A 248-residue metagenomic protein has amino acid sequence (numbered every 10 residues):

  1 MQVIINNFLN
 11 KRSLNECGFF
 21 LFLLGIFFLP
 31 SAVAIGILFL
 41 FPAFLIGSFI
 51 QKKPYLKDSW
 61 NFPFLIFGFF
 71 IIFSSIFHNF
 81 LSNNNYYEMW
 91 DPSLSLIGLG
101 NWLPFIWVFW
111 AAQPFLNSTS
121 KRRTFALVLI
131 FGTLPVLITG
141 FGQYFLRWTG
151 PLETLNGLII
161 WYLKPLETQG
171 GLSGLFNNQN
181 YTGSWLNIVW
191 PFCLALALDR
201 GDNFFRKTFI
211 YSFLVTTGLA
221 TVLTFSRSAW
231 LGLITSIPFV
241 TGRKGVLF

Functional and structural regions predicted by a protein language model:
M1-I97, Q113-I130, L152-N156, L196-T208 (+1 more regions): Transmembrane signal-anchor hairpin modules in multi-pass inner-membrane enzymes, especially those that act on
L9, F20-I26, L40-F44, L103-A111 (+2 more regions): Alpha-helical transmembrane segments of multi-pass inner-membrane proteins
